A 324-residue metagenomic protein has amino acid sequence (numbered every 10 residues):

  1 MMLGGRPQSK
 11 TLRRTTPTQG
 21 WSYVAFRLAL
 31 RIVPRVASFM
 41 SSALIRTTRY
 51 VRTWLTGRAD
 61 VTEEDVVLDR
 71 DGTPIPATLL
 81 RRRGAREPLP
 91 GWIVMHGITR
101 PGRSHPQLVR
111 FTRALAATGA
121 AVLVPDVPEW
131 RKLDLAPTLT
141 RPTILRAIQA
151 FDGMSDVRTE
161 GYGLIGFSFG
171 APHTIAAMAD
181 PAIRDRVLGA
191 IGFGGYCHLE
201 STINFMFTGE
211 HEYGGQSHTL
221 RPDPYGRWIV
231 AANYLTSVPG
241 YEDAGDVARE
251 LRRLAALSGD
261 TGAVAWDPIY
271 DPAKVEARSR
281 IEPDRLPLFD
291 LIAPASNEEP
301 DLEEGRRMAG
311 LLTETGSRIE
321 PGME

Functional and structural regions predicted by a protein language model:
F39-R86: N-terminal cap/lid segment of alpha/beta-hydrolase-fold proteins
E87-P88, G97-D134: Short substrate-entry loop that stabilizes the transition state in hydrolases
L135-S155: Alpha/beta-hydrolase active-site loop
Q149-S168: Gly/Ser-rich "nucleophile elbow"/oxyanion-hole loop immediately N-terminal to the catalytic nucleophile in hydrolases
G166-A176: Glycine-rich nucleophile elbow surrounding the catalytic serine of serine-hydrolase chemistry
A176-R285: Alpha/beta-hydrolase-fold enzymes
D271-E324: Alpha/beta-hydrolase fold catalytic core
